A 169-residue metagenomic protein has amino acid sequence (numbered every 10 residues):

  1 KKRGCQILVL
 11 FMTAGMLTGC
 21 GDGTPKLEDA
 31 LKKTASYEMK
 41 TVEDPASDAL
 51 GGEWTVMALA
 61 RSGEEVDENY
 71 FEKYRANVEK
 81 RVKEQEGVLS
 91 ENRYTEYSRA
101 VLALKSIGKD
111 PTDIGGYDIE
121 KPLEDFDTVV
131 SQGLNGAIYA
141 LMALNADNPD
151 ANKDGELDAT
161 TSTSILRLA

Functional and structural regions predicted by a protein language model:
K2-D22: Sec-dependent N-terminal signal peptides of Gram-positive bacterial secreted proteins and lipoproteins
T18-A169: Preference for long, amphipathic alpha-helical scaffolds in soluble/luminal domains and all-alpha bundles
